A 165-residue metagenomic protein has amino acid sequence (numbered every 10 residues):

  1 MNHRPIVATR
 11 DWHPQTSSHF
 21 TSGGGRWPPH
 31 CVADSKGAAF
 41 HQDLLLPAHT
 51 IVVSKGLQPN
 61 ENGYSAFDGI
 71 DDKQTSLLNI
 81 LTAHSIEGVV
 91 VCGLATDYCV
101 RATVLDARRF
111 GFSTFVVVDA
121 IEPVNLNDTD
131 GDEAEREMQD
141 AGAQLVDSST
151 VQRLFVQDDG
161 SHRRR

Functional and structural regions predicted by a protein language model:
M1-G88: Active-site alpha/beta core segments
T9, K55, V117-D119, S148: Generic beta-sheet signal
A33, G37-I51, D128-G160, R165: Structural recognition of alpha->loop->beta junctions
G63, N125-D128: Short, charged, surface-exposed secondary-structure boundary motifs
V90-G93, S113-N125: A short glycine-rich beta-strand->turn/loop micro-motif centered on a GG-aromatic cluster
Y98-G111: Histidine-anchored nucleotide/phosphate-binding helix
